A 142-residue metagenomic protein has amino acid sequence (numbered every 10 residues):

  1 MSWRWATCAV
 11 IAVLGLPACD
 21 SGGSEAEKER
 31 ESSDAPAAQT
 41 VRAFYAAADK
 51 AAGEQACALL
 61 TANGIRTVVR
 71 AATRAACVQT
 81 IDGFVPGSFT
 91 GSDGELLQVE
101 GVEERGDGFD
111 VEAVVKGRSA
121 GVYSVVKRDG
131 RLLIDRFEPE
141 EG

Functional and structural regions predicted by a protein language model:
M1-A18: Sec-dependent bacterial lipoprotein signal peptides
C19-G23: Bacterial signal peptide processing site
K28-S32: Immediate post-signal-peptide N-terminus of mature secreted/exported proteins
S33-A51: Short, aromatic-enriched amphipathic alpha-helices that serve as compact interaction elements
A38-Q39, E54-V102: Short solvent-exposed beta->alpha transition segments
E104-E112: Short, hydrophobic/aromatic-rich segments at coil-to-beta transitions
D110, R118-G142: Short beta-strand edge/turn micro-motifs at domain boundaries
